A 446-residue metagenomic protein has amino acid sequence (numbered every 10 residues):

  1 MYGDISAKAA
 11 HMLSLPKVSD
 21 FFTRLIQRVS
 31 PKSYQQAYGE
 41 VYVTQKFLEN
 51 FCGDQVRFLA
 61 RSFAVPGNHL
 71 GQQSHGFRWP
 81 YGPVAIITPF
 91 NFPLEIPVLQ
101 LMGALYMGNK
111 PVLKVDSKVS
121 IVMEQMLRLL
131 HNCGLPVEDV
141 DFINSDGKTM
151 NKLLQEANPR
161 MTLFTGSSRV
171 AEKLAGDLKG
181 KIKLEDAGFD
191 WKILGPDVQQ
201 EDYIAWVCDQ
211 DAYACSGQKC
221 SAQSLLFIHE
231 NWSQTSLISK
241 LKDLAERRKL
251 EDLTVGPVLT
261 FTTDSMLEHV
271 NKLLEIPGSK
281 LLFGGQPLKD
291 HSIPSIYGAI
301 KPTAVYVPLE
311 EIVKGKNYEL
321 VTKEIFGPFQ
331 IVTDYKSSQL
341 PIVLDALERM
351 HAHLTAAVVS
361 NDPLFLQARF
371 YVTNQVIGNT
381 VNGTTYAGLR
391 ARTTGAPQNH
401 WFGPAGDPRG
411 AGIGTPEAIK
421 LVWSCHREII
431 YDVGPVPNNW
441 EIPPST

Functional and structural regions predicted by a protein language model:
M1-A7, V115, L135-V137, I238 (+3 more regions): Conserved C-terminal structural/oligomerization subdomain of aldehyde/semialdehyde dehydrogenase
M1-Q73, D116: N-terminal Rossmann-like NAD(P)+-binding subdomain of aldehyde/semialdehyde dehydrogenases
Q27, F58-I204: Rossmann-like NAD(P) dinucleotide-binding subdomain of oxidoreductase/dehydrogenase enzymes
Y34, S74, D116, I143 (+8 more regions): Hydrophobic alpha-helical scaffolding
L48, M123-M126, L153, L174 (+3 more regions): Hydrophobic packing residues within well-ordered alpha-helices of enzyme cores
W79, L99, V137, D177 (+6 more regions): Short, solvent-exposed loop/turn segments at the edges of secondary structure
F92-L94, V119-S120, T149-N151, V170-A171 (+7 more regions): Flexible loop/turn segments at secondary-structure boundaries
N132-G134, A157, R169-K316, S338-P341 (+3 more regions): ALDH superfamily catalytic-core signature
